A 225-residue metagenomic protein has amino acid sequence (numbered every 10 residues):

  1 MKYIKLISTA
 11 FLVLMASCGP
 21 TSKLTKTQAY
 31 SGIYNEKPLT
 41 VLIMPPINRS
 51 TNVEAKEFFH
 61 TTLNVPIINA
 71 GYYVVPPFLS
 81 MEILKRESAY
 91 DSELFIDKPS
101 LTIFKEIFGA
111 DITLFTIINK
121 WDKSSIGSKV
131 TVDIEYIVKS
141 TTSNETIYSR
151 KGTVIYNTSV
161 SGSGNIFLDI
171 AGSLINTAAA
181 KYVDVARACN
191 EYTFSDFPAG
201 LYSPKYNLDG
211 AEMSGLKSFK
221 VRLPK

Functional and structural regions predicted by a protein language model:
K2-T9: Sec-dependent signal peptide recognition, specifically the positively charged N-region followed immediately by
L14-S17: C-terminal motif of bacterial Sec signal peptides marking the signal peptidase cleavage site
G19-K37, T142-K225: C-terminal/domain-edge helix-coil "capping" segments
P38-T40, S50-F115, E145, T177-A178: N-terminal segment of the mature soluble domain
I117-W121, T153: Generic short beta-strand segments
K123-G127: Extracytoplasmic/secreted cell-surface and envelope-processing proteins
V130-I134: Short, surface-exposed coil-to-beta transition loops
